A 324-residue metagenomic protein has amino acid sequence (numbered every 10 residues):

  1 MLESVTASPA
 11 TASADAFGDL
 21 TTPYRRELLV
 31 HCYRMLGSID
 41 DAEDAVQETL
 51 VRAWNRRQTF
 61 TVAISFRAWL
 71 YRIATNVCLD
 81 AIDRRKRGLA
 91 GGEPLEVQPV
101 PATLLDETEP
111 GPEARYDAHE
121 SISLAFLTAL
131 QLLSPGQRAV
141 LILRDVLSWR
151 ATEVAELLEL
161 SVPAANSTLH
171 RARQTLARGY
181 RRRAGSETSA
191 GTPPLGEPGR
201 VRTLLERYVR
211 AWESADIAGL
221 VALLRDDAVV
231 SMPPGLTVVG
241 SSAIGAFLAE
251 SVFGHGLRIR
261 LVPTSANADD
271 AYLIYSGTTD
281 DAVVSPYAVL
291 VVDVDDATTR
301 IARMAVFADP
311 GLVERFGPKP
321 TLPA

Functional and structural regions predicted by a protein language model:
L2-V30, D40-E43, W54: A short, charge-rich alpha-helical start-of-domain segment used by transcription regulators
A12-A14, A102-Q137, P198-R202, E206: Amphipathic alpha-helical segment used for protein-protein interaction
L28, C32, L70, A74-I82: Hydrophobic-face residues of short alpha-helical interaction/recognition segments
D44-V51, I64-N76: Structural recognition of an alpha-helix C-terminal capping motif at a helix-to-coil junction
Q58-T61, T75-L95, R178, R182: Arg/Lys-rich amphipathic alpha helix in sigma70-family domain 2
V140-L141: A short pre-motif secondary-structure segment
A151-L157, V162-R260: Solvent-exposed, charged amphipathic helical/linker segments at domain boundaries
S242-A324: Low-complexity, glycine/alanine/valine/leucine- and proline-rich hydrophobic stretches
